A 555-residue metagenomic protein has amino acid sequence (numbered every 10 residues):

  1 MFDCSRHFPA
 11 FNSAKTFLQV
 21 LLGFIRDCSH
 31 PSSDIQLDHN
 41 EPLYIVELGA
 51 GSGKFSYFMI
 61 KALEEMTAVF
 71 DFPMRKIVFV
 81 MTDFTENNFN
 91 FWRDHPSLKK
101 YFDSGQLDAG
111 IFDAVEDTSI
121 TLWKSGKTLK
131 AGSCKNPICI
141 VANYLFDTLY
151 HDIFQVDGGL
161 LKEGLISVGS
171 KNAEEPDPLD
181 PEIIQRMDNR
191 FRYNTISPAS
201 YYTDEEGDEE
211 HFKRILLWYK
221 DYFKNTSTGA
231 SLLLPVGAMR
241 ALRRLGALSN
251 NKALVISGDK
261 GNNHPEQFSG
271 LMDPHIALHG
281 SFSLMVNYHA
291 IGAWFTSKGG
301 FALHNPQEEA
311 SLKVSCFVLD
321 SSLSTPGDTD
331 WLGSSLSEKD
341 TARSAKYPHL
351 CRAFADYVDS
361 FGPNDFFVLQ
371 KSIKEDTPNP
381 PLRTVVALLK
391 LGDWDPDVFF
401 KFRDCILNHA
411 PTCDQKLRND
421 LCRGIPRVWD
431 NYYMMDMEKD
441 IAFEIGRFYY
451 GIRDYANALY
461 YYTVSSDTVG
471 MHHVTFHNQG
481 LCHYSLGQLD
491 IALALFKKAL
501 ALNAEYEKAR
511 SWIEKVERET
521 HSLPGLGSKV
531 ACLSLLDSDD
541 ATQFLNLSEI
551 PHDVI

Functional and structural regions predicted by a protein language model:
M1-Y44, Y57, K439, L459-Y462 (+3 more regions): S-adenosyl-L-methionine
S52-F72: Conserved SAM-binding loop of SAM-dependent methyltransferases across substrates and taxa, primarily the Class I
F70-D71, K76-D83: Conserved SAM-binding motif I beta-strand of class I
N87-G132, G207-L216: S-adenosyl-L-methionine
W123-G158, S227-R240, S249-V255, G261: A short SAM/SAH-binding and catalytic strip from SAM-dependent methyltransferases
A142, D147-E206, I276-G280: A mobile, often basic/glycine-rich helix-loop segment that functions as the active-site lid/recognition loop
F212-D467, M471-H477, L481-S485, I491 (+2 more regions): Rossmann-like AdoMet/SAM-dependent catalytic core
Y484-A494, V516-A541: Alpha-helical linker/edge segments of TPR/alpha-solenoid repeat scaffolds and analogous pre-/post-domain helices
